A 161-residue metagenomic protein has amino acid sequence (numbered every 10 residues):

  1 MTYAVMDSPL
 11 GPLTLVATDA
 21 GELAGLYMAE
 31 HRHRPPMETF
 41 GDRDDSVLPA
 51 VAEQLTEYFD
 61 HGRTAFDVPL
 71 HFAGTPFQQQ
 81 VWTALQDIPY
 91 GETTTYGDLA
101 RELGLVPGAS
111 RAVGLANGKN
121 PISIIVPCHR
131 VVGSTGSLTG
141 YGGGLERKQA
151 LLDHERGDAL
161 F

Functional and structural regions predicted by a protein language model:
M1-P107, E155-F161: Basic nucleic-acid-binding alpha-helical/helix-turn surface characteristic of O6-alkylguanine DNA
F66-L70, V113, L138-Y141: Short clusters of hydrophobic/aromatic residues that line enzyme substrate/ligand-binding pockets
L85, S110-K119: Major-groove recognition helix of helix-turn-helix-like DNA-binding domains
T94-T95, G108-V113, I125: Short conserved catalytic/interaction loops centered on acidic-Pro-aromatic/His motifs
I124-R130: Short Lys/Arg-enriched helix C-cap and helix-to-coil transition segments that create basic nucleic-acid-contact patches
S134-F161: …primarily DNA-binding HTH/wHTH and HhH modules…
